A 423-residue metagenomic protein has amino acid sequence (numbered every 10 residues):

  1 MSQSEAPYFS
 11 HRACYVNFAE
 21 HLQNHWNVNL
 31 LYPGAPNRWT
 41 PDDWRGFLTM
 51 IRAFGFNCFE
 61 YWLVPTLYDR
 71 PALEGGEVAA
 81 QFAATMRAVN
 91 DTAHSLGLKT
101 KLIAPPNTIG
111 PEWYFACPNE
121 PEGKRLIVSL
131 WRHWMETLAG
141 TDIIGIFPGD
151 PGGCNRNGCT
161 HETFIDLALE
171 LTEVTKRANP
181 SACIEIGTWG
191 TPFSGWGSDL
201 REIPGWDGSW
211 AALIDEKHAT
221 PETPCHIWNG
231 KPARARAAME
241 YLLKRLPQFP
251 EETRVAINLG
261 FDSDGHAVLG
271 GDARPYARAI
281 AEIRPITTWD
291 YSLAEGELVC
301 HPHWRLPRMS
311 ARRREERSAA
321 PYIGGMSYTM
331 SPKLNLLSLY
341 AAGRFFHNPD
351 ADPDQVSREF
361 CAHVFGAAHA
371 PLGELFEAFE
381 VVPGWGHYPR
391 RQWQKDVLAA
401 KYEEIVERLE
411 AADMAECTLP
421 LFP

Functional and structural regions predicted by a protein language model:
M1-R125, E136-G140, K176, A277 (+1 more regions): Feature activates predominantly on carbohydrate-active enzymes
Q3, E136, P148, C154-P423: Substrate-binding groove of N-acetylhexosamine-processing glycoside hydrolases
Y15, E60, G145-F147, M326: Conserved beta-strand positions in the central sheet of alpha/beta enzyme cores
N57, D142, P321-G324: Short acidic/polar active-site loop segments enriched in Thr and Asp
K124-V128, S357: Short, amphipathic alpha-helical "lid/cap" segments that border enzyme active or binding sites
L130-H133: N-terminal hydrophobic signal/anchor transmembrane helix of membrane proteins
